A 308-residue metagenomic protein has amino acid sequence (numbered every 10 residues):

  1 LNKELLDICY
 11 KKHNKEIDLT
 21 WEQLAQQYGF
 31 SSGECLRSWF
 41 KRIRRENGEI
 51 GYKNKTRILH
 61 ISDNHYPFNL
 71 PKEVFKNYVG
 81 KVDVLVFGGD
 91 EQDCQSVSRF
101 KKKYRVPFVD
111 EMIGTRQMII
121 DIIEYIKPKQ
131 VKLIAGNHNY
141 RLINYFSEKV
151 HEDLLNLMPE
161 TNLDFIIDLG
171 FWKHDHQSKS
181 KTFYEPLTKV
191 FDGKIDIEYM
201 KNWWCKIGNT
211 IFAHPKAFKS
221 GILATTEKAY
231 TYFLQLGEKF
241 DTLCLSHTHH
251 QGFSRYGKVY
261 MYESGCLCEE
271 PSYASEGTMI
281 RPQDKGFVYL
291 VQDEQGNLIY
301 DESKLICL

Functional and structural regions predicted by a protein language model:
L1-L19: Short, amphipathic alpha-helical "recognition" segments used to contact nucleic acids or chromatin
E22, Q26-K41: Short, basic interhelical loop/turn and adjoining N-cap of the next helix at nucleic-acid- or acidic-partner-contacting
S38-G51: Short, solvent-exposed alpha-helical "recognition" segments
G51-L59, W204-I211, Y256-V259: Beta-strand-turn-beta hairpins that frame and shape the catalytic cleft of phosphate-ester-processing enzymes
H60-S62, V84-D90, K132-N137, F212-P215 (+2 more regions): Active-site neighborhood of phospho(di)ester-bond hydrolases with catalytic His/Asp-centered motifs
I61, Y66-S178: Core catalytic region of metal-dependent phosphoesterases/phosphodiesterases, especially metallo-beta-lactamase-like
K149-E227, C266: Active-site-proximal loop/helix segment associated with metal-binding centers of metalloenzymes
K216-I306: Conserved beta-sheet core of the metallophosphoesterase superfamily
